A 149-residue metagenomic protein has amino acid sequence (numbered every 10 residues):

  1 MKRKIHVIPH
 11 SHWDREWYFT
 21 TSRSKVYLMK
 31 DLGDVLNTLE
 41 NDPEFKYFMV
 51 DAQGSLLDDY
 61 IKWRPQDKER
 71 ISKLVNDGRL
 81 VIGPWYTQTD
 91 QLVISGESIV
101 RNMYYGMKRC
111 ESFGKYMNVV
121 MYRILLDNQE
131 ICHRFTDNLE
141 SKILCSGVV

Functional and structural regions predicted by a protein language model:
M1-V149: Carbohydrate-active enzymes and regulators
